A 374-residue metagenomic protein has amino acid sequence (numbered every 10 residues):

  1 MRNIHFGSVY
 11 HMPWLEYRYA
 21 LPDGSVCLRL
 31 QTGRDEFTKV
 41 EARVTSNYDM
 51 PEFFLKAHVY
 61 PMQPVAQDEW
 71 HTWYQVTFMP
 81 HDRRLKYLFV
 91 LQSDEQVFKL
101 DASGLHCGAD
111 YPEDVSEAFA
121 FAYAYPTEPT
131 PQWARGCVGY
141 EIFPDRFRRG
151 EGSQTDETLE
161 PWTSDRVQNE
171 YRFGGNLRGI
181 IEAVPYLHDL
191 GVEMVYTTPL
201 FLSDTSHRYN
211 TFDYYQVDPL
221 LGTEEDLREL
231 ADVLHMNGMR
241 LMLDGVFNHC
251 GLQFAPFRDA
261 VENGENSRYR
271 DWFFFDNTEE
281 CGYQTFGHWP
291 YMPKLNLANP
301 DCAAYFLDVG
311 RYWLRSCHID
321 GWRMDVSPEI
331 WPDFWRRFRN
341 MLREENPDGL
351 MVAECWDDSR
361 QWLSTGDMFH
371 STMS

Functional and structural regions predicted by a protein language model:
M1-E36, D110-Q132: Non-catalytic, glycine-rich low-complexity segments
G33-R83, V90-A109: Aromatic-rich carbohydrate-binding modules that target alpha-glucans
C137-G139, F143-E193, L200-C317, R337-E344 (+1 more regions): Substrate-binding/active-site clefts of carbohydrate-active enzymes
V138-Y140, V195-T197, L241-L243, W322 (+2 more regions): Hydrophobic faces of well-ordered beta-strands that scaffold small-molecule active sites in alpha/beta enzyme cores
L220-L221, S327-D333, S359-R360: Acidic-and-aromatic substrate-binding clefts and catalytic sites of carbohydrate-active enzymes
H318, V326, H370-S374: Extracellular glycoside hydrolase catalytic/binding regions
N340, D357-S374: Noncatalytic carbohydrate-binding groove/subsite architecture in carbohydrate-active enzymes
